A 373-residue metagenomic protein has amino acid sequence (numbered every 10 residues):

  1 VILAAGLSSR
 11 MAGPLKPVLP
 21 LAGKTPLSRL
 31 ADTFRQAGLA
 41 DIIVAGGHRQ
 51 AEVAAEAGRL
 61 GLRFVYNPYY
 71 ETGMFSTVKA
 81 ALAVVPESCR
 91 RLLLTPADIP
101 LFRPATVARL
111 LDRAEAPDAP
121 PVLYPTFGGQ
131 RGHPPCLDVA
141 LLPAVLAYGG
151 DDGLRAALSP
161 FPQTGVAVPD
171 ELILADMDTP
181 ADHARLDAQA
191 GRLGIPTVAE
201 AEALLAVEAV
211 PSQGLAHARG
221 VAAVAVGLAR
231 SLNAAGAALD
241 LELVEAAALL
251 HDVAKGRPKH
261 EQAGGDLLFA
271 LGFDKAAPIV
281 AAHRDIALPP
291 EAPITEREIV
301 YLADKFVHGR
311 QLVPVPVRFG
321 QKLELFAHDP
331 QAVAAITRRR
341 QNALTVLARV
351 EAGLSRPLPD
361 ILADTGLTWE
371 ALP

Functional and structural regions predicted by a protein language model:
V1-A51: N-terminal glycine-rich phosphate-binding loop and ensuing alpha1 helix
P14, G38, G58-G61, S159-F161: Short, structured coil segments at secondary-structure junctions
E52-R91, D151, V221: Short phosphate-binding loop-to-helix
E71-V139, P143-A144: Conserved beta-loop-beta/alpha segment of the NTase-like Rossmann-fold superfamily that binds/positions NTPs
P143, G149-A199: Conserved alpha/beta core of the MobA/IspD/sugar-nucleotide pyrophosphorylase nucleotidyltransferase superfamily
A188, R192, A332-P373: Charged phosphate-binding loop/patch that engages nucleotide di/tri-phosphates or the phosphate backbone of nucleic
A199-A218, A247-V253: Active-site flanking loop/helix segments enriched in acidic
A234-D329: Divalent metal-dependent catalytic cores for phosphoryl transfer on phosphate-bearing substrates
